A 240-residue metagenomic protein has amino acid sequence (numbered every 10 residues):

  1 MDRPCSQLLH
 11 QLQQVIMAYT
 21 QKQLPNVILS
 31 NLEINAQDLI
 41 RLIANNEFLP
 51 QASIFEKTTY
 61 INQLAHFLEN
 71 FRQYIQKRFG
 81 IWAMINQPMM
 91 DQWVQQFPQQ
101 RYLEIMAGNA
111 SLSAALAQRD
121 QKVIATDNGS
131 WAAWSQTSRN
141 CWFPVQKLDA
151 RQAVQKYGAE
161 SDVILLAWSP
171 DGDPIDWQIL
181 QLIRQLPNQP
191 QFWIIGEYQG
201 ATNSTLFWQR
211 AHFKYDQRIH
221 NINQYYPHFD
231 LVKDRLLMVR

Functional and structural regions predicted by a protein language model:
M1-M84: N-terminal accessory regions of S-adenosyl-L-methionine
Q76-Q100: Conserved alpha-helix/loop element of class I SAM-dependent methyltransferases that forms part of the SAM/SAH-binding
P98-G108: Conserved class I S-adenosyl-L-methionine
R101, K122, Q191: Residues at the starts of beta-strands that form the adenosine-phosphate
N109-Q121: Conserved SAM-binding loop of SAM-dependent methyltransferases across substrates and taxa, primarily the Class I
T126-V163: S-adenosyl-L-methionine
S161-D176: A short SAM/SAH-binding and catalytic strip from SAM-dependent methyltransferases
P174-R240: C-terminal substrate-binding/active-site "lid" region of AdoMet-derived donor-dependent transferases
